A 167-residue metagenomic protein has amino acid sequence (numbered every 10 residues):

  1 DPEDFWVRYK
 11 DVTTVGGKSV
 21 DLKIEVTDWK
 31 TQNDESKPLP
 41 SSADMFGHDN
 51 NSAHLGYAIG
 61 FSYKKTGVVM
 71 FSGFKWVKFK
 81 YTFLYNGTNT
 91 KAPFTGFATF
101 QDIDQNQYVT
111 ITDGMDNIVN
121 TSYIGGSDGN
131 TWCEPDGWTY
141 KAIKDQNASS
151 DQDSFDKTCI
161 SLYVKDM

Functional and structural regions predicted by a protein language model:
D1-S72: N-terminal targeting leaders for non-cytosolic proteins
E3-V12, A92-Q105: A short beta-strand element within beta-rich, extracytoplasmic domains of secreted/secretory-pathway proteins
G17-S19, G87-F97: Extended extracellular/luminal ectodomain segments enriched in beta-structured repeat modules
V20, K75-F79, G96, Q107-V109: Short beta-strand/loop motifs in extracellular/secreted proteins, especially within beta-sandwich accessory domains
E25-W29, L84, T99-D104: Solvent-exposed strand-to-loop "edge" motifs in beta-rich extracellular domains
Y63-T88, F155-I160: Short beta-strands within extracellular/lumenal beta-sheet-rich domains
K78-T82, T95-Q101, Y163: Residues within well-ordered beta-strands of beta-sheet-rich folds
D102-M167: Contiguous ligand/interfacial binding patches
